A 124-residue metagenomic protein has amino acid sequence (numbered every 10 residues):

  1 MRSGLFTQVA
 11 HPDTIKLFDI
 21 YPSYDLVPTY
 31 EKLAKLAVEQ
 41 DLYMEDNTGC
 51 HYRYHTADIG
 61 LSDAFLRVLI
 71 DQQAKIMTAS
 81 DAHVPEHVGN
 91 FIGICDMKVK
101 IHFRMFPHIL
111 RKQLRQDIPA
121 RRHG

Functional and structural regions predicted by a protein language model:
M1-P22: Hydrophobic, aromatic-enriched interface-forming segments
Y21-G124: Charged catalytic cores and adjacent phosphate/nucleic-acid-binding surfaces used for phosphate/nucleic-acid chemistry
